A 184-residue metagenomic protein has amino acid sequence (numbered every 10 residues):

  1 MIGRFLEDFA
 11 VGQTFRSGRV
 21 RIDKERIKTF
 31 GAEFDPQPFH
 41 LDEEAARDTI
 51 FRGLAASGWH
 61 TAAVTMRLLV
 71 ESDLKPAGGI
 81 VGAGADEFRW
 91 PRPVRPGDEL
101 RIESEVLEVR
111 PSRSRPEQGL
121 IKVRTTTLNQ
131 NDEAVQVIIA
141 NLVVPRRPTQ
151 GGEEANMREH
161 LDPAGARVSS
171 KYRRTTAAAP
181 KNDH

Functional and structural regions predicted by a protein language model:
M1-G84, R147-H184: Hot-dog-fold acyl-thioester-processing enzymes
L6-F9, A55, F88, V94-R95 (+1 more regions): Hydrophobic beta-strand core residues of beta-sandwich domains
T14, R19, E103-L107, R124-T126 (+1 more regions): Residue-level recognition of well-ordered beta-strand positions that form the cores of beta-sheet-rich folds across
K24, R92, E108, V144-R146: Non-catalytic surface loops within mature trypsin-like serine protease
G84-N129: Hydrophobic beta-sheet segments that form the core/acyl-binding groove of ACP/CoA-dependent acyl-chain-processing
E87-P93, A140-V144, E153: A structural preference for long, well-packed, hydrophobic secondary-structure segments
Q118-L128, E133-Q150, E159: Flexible glycine-rich active-site/ligand-binding loops centered on an Asp-His dyad
